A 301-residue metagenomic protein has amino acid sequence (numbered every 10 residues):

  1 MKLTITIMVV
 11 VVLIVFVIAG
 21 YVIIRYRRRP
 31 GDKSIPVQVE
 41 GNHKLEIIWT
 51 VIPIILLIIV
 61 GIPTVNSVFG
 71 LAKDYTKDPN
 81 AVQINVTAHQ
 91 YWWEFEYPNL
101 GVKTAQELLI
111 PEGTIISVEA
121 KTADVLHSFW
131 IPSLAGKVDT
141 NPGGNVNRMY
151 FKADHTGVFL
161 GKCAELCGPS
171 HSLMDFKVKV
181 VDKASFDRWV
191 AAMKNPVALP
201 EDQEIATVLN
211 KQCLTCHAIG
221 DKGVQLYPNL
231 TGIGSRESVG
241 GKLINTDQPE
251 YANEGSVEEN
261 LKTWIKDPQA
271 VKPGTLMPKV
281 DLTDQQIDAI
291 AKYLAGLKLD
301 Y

Functional and structural regions predicted by a protein language model:
M1-E112, V197: Extracytoplasmic entry segments of secretory-pathway proteins
V82, W92-E96, T104-D182: Membrane-embedded segments
G101-T104, K183-N210, Y301: Electrostatic cytochrome c docking/interface patches
K152, D175-D182, A218-N260: Gly/Gly-Pro-rich "capping" loops immediately C-terminal to redox-active cysteine motifs in periplasmic/lumenal
C163, L209-G220, L261, M277 (+2 more regions): The canonical Cys-X-X-Cys-His
A164-C167, C216-G223, S235, K266-P268 (+1 more regions): Detector for the c-type heme attachment site
H171-M174, Q225-L230, D247, W264-L297 (+1 more regions): Axial heme c-ligation environment in periplasmic c-type cytochrome domains
A198-G223, Y227-L230: Sequence/structural segment immediately N-terminal to covalent heme-attachment motifs in c-type and related
